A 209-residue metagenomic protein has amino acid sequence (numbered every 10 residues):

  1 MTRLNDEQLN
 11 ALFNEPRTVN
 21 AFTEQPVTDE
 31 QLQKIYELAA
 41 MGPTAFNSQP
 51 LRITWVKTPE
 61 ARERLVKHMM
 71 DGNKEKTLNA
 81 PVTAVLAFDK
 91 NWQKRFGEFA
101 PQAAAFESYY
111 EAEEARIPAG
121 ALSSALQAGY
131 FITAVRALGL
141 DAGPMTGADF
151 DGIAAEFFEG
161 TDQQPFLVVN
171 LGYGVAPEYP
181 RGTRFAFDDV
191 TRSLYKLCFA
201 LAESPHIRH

Functional and structural regions predicted by a protein language model:
M1-R95, S193-F199, I207-H209: N-terminal amphipathic, basic helical "cap/leader" segment at the start of enzyme domains
A39-M41, A84, A104-E156: Small-aliphatic-rich amphipathic alpha-helix that forms the alpha element of a beta-alpha
S48-L51, A137, F166: Short secondary-structure junction motifs
M70-G72, P101-Q102, E159, F185: Short, solvent-exposed amphipathic alpha-helical segments in soluble enzyme and RNA/protein-processing domains
K74-T77, V82-L86, E159-P180: A glycine-rich helix N-cap at a beta->alpha junction
F96-A105: Short, flexible, mixed-charge acidic loops at enzyme active sites
G174-L201: C-terminal domain-closing interface element
